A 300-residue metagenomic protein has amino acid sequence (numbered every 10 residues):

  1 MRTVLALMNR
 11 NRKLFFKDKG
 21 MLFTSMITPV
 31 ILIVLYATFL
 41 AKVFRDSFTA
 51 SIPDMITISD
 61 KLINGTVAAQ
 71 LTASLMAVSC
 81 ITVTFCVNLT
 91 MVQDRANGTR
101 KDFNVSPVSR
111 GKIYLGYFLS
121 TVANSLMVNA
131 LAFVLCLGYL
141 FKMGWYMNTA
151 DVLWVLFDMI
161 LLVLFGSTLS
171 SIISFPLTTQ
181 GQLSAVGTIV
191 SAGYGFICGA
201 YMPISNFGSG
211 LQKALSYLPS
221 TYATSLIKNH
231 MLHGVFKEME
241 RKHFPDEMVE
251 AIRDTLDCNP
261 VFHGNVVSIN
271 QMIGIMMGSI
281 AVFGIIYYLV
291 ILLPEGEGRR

Functional and structural regions predicted by a protein language model:
M1-L32, N97, K112, E297: Aromatic- and glycine-rich beta-strand/loop motifs that create alpha-glucan
A6, R10-L14, N97, K101-V105 (+3 more regions): Short amphipathic alpha-helical coupling elements at transmembrane boundaries
L14-F48, V67-F85, L126-N129, I189-G195 (+1 more regions): Hydrophobic alpha-helical transmembrane segments of multi-pass membrane transport/permease proteins
I31, I63-K142: Hydrophobic alpha-helical transmembrane segments of multi-pass membrane transport proteins
V34-F44, S174-V235: Transmembrane helix segments
S47-I63: Perimembrane loop-to-helix junctions flanking transmembrane segments
R110, F118-C198: Alpha-helical transmembrane segments and their short interhelical loops
K242-R300: Junction motif at the cytosolic side of a transmembrane helix
